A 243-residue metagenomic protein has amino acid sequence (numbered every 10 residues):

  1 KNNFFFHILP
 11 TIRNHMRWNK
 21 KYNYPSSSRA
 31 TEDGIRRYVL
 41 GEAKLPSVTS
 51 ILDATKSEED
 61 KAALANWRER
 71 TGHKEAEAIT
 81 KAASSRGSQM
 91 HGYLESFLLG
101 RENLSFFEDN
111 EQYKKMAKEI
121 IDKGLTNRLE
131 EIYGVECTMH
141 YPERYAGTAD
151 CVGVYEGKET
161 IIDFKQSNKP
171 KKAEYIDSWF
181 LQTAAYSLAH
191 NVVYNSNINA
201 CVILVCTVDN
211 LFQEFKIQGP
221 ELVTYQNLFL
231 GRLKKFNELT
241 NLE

Functional and structural regions predicted by a protein language model:
K1-N2: N-terminal leader/targeting signatures
F5-A146: Metal-dependent nuclease catalytic cores that hydrolyze phosphodiester bonds in DNA/RNA, characterized by
Y133-T240: Mg2+/Mn2+-dependent nuclease catalytic core
